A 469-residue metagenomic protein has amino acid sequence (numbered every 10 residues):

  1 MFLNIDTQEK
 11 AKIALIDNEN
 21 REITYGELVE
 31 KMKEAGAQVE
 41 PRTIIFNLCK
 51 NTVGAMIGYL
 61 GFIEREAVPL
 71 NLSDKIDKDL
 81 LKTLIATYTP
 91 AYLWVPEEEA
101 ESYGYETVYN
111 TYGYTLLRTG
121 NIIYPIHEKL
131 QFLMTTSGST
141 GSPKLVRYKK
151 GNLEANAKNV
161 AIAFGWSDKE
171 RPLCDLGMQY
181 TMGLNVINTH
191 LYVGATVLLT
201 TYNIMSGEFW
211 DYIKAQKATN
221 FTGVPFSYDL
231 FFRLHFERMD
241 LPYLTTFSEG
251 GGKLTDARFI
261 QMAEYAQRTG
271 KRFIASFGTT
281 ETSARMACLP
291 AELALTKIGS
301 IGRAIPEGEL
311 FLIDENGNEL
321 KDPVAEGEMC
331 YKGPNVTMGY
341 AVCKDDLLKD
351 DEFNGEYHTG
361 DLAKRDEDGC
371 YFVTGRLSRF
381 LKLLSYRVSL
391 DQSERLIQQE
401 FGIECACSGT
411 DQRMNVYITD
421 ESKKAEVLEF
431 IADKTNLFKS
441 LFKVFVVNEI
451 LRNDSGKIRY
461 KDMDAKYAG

Functional and structural regions predicted by a protein language model:
T7-K10, Y112-Y114, R118-T135, S142 (+1 more regions): Conserved pre-ATP/AMP-binding loop-to-beta segment of ANL
T24, L130-K158: Conserved AMP-binding A3 loop
E34-K75, D175-G177, R387: Conserved AMP-binding/adenylate-forming
E154-R171, Q179-N220, I305: Conserved AMP-binding/adenylation subdomain of ANL enzymes
A218-G223, F232-T296, E309: Gly/Ser/Thr-rich phosphate-binding loop
E309-K332, K349, E367-D368, R459: Conserved beta-loop-beta connector loops within the AMP-binding
E328-D391, Q399: Conserved ATP-binding/catalytic segment of the ANL
L381, S408, N415, E429-G469: Conserved C-terminal "lid"/linker of ANL adenylate-forming enzymes
